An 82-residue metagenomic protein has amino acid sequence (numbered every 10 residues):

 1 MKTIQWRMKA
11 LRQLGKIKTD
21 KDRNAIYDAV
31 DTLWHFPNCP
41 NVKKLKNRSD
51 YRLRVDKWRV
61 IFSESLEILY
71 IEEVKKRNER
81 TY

Functional and structural regions predicted by a protein language model:
M1-K16, R23-N24, V55-W58, S63-Y82: Enriched for short, Lys/Arg-rich terminal
K9-N41: N-terminal first-folded block
D28-R54, T81-Y82: A short, surface-exposed loop/turn module that caps and links secondary-structure elements
